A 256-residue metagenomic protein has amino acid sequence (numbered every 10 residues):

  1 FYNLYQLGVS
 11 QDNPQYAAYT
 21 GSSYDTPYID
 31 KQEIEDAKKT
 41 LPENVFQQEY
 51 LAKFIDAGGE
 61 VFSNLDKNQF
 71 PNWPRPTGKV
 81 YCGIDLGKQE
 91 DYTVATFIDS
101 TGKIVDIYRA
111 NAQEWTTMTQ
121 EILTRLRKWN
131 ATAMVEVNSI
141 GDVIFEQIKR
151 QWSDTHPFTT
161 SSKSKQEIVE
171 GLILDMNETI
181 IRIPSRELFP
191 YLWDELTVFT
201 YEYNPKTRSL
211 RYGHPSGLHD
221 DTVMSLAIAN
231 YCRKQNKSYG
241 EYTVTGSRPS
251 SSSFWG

Functional and structural regions predicted by a protein language model:
F1-T40, I144-P157: ASCE P-loop NTPase helicase motor core
T26-I84: ATPase catalytic-site recognition across NTP-hydrolyzing enzymes
R75-D99: Gly/Thr-rich phosphate-binding beta-strand-loop-beta motif of the actin/hexokinase/Hsp70
T93-A95, I104-V105, Y212: Hydrophobic beta-strand positions in blades of beta-propellers and related beta-sheet-rich domains
V94, T117-I122, D221-M224: Well-ordered alpha-helical segments embedded in enzymatic catalytic cores
D99-T207, S253-G256: Mg2+-dependent endonuclease catalytic cores in nucleic-acid-processing enzymes, primarily RNase H-like
Y108, L226-G256: Acidic two-metal-ion nuclease catalytic site recognized across multiple nuclease folds, prominently DnaQ/RNase D-T
P205-G217: Short, solvent-exposed helix-loop connector elements
